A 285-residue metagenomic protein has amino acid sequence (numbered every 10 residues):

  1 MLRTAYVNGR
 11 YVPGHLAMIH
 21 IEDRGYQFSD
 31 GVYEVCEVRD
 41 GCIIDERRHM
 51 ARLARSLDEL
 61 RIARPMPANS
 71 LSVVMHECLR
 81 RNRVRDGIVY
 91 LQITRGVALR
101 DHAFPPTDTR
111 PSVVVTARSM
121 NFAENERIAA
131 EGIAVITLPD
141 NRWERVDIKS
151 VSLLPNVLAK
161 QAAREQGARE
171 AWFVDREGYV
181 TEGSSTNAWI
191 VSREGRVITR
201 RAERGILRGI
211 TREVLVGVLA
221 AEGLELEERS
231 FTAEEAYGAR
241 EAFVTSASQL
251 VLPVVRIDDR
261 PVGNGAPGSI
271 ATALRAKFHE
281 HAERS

Functional and structural regions predicted by a protein language model:
M1-W172, R176-Y179, E203, L207 (+1 more regions): Conserved alpha/beta cores of soluble small-molecule-handling proteins
W172, Y179-A202, R208: Glycine- and Gly-Pro-enriched alpha-helical subdomains that act as flexible, kink-prone "lid/hinge" or packing modules
